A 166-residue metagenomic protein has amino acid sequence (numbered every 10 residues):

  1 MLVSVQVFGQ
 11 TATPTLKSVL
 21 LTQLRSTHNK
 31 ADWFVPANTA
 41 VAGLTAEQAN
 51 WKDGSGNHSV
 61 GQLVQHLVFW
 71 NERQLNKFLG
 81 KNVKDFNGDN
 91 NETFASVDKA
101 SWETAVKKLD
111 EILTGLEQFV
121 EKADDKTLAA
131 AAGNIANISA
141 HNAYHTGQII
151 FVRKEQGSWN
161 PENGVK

Functional and structural regions predicted by a protein language model:
M1-T13: Bacterial Sec-dependent N-terminal signal peptides
T13-L20: N-terminal pre-domain segments of enzymes
T15, R25-K30, F34, N38 (+2 more regions): Short, contiguous alpha-helical
L20-S26, K99-E103: Active-site rim elements
A40-V41, F119: Well-ordered alpha-helical scaffold segments within catalytic/enzyme domains
T93-K126, A136: Acidic/histidine-rich alpha-helical segments that form the ligand environment of transition-metal centers
